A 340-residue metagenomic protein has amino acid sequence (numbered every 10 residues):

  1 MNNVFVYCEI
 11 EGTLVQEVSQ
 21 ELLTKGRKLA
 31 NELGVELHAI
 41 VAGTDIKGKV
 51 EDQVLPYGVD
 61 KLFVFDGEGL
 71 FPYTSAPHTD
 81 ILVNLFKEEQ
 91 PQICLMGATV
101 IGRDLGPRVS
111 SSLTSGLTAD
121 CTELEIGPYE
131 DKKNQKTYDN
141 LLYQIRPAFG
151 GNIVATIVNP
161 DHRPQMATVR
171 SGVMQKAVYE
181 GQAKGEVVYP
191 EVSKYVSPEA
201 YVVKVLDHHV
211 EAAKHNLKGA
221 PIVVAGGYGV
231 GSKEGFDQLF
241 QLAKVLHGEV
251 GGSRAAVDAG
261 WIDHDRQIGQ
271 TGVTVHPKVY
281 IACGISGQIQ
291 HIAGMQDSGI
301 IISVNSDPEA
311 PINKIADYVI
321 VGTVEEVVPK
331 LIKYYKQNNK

Functional and structural regions predicted by a protein language model:
M1-K340: N-terminal glycine-rich FAD/FM-binding segment characteristic of electron-transfer flavoproteins
